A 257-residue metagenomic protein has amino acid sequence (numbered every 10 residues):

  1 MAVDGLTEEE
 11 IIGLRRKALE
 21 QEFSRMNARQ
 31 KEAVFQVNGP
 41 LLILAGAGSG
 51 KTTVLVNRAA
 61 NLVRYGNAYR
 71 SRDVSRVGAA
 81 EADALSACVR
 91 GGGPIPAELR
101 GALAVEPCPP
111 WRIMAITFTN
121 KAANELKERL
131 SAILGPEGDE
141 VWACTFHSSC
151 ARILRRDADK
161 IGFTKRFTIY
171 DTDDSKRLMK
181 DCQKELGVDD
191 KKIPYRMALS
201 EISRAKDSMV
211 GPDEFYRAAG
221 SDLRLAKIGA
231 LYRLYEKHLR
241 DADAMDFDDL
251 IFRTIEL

Functional and structural regions predicted by a protein language model:
A2-Q21, N38-G39, A60-E256: A basic/glycine-biased coupling hinge at the interface between accessory DNA-binding modules
S24-R29: Short helix-coil-helix linker/hinge
N38-R58: Walker A/P-loop
